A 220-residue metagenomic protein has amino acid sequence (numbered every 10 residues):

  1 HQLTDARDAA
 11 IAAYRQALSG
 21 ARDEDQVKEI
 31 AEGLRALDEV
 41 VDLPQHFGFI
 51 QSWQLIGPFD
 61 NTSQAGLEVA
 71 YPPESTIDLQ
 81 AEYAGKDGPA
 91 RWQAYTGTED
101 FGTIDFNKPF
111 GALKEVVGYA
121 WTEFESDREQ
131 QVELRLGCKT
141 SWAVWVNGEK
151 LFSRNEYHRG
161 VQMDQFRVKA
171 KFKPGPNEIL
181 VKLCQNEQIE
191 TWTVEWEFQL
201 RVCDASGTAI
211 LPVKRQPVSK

Functional and structural regions predicted by a protein language model:
R15-T103, L180-K220: Accessory carbohydrate-binding/adhesion or oligomerization-edge regions at the termini of glycan-active proteins
T103-K108, Y119-W121, M163-V168: Short structured motifs
N107-G118, N155-V161: Extracellular beta-rich ligand/substrate-recognition surface
A120-V132, K169-P174: Extracellular and analogous surface-interaction loops
S126, Q130-W145, I179: Aromatic-lined ligand-binding clefts that engage carbohydrates, nucleic acids, or primary amines
V146-F198: Beta-strand-rich ligand-recognition modules
